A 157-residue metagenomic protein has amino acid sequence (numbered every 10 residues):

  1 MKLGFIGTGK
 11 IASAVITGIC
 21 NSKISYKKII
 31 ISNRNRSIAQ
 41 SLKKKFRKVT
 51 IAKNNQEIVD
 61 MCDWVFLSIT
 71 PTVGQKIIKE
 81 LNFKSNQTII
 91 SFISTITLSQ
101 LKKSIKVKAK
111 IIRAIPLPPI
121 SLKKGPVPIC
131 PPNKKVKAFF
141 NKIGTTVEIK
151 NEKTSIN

Functional and structural regions predicted by a protein language model:
M1-K53, E57, T145: NAD(P)+-binding Rossmann beta1-loop-alpha1 motif at the extreme N-terminus of oxidoreductases
G9, I93, I115, E152-K153: Anionic group-transfer/hydrolysis microenvironments
G9-S13, I69-T72, A109, E148-I149: Short hydrophobic/aromatic-rich motifs at helix boundaries and adjacent loops
K10, A14, G18-I19, S41 (+5 more regions): Alpha-helical scaffold segments in soluble metabolic enzymes
S25, K84, T97, I149-N151: Short, solvent-exposed coil/turn linker segments
I38, F46, N55-I129: Rossmann-like NAD(P)(H) cofactor-binding subdomain of soluble oxidoreductases
Q100-K110, G125-N157: Internal alpha-helical scaffold of NAD(P)-dependent oxidoreductase catalytic cores
